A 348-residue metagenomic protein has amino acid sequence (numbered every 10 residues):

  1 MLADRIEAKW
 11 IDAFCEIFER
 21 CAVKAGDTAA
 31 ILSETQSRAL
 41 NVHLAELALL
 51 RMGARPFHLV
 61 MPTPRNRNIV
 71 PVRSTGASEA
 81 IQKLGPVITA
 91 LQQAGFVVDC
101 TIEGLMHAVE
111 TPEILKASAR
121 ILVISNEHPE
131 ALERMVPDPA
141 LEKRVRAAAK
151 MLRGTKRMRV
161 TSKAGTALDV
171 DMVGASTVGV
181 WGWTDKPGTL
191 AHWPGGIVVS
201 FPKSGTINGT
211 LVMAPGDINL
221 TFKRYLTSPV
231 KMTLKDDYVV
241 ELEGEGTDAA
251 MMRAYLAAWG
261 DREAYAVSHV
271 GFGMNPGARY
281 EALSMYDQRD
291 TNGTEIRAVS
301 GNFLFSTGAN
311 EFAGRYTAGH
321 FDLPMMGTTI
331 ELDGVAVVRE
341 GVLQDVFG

Functional and structural regions predicted by a protein language model:
M1-T227, K235, D261, T328-G348: Active-site bordering "gate/hinge" segments that shape substrate access to catalytic or cofactor-binding pockets
T155, N208, P229, V267 (+1 more regions): Short, surface-exposed beta-edge/turn micro-motifs
S176, Y238, P276, E311: Short loop/turn segments at secondary-structure transitions that flank enzyme active sites
Y225, E241-G308: Dual-mode signal for accessory low-complexity, basic/Gly-rich regions
S228-D236, E241-L242: Gly/Pro-enriched, hydrophobic low-complexity segments that function as extracytoplasmic propeptides/linkers
R289-G348: Internal helix-turn-beta structural module
